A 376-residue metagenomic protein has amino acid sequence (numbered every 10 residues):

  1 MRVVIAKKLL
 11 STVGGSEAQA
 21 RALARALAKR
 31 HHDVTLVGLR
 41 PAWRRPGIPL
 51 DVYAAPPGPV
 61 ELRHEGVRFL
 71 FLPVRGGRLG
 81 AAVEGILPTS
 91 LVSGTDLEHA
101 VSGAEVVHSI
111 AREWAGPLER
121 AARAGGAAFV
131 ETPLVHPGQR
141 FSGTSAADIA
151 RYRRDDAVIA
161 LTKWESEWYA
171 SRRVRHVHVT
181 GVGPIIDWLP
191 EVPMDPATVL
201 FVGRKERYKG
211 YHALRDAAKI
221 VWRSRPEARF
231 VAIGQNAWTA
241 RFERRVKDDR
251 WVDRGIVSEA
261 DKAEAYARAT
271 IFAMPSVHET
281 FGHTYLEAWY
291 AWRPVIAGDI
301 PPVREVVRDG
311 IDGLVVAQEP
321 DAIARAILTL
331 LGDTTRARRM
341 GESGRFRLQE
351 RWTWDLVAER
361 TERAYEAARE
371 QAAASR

Functional and structural regions predicted by a protein language model:
G38, V130, L134-G138, D148-L189: Donor nucleotide-sugar binding/catalytic pocket of nucleotide-sugar-dependent glycosyltransferases
S109-A115, P133: Short His-centered aromatic/hydrophobic patch
I159, E191-K209, R215-K219, V231: Conserved donor-binding/catalytic core segment of Leloir-type glycosyltransferases
R241-D261: Nucleotide-activated donor-binding/catalytic signature segment of Leloir-type glycosyltransferases, i.e., the conserved
E264-A269: Short alpha-helical donor nucleotide-sugar binding micro-motif in glycosyltransferases
V277: Aromatic "clamp/platform" in nucleotide-sugar-dependent glycosyltransferases that forms part of the donor/acceptor
P294-A297: Short hydrophobic beta-strand element within catalytic cores of glycosyltransferases and related nucleotide-activated
D309-G310, L314-P320, T329-T334: Conserved acidic donor-binding segment of nucleotide-sugar-dependent glycosyltransferases
